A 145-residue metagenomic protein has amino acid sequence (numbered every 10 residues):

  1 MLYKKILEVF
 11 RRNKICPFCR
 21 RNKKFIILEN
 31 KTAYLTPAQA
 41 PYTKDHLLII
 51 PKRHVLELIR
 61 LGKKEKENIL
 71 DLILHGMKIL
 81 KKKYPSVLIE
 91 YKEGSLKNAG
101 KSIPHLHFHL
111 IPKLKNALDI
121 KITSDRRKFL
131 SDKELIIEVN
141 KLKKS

Functional and structural regions predicted by a protein language model:
M1-S145: HIT superfamily nucleotide-processing domains
